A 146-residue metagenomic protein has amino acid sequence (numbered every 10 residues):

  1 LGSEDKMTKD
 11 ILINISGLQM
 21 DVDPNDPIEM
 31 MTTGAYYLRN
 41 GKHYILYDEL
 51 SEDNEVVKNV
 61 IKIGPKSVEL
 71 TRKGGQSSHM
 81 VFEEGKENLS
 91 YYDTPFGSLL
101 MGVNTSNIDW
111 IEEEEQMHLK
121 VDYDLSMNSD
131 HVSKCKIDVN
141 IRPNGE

Functional and structural regions predicted by a protein language model:
D5-K134, N144-E146: N-terminal intrinsically disordered, cationic/polar leader segments that include organellar targeting peptides
V139-I141: A short acidic/small-residue loop/turn micro-motif
